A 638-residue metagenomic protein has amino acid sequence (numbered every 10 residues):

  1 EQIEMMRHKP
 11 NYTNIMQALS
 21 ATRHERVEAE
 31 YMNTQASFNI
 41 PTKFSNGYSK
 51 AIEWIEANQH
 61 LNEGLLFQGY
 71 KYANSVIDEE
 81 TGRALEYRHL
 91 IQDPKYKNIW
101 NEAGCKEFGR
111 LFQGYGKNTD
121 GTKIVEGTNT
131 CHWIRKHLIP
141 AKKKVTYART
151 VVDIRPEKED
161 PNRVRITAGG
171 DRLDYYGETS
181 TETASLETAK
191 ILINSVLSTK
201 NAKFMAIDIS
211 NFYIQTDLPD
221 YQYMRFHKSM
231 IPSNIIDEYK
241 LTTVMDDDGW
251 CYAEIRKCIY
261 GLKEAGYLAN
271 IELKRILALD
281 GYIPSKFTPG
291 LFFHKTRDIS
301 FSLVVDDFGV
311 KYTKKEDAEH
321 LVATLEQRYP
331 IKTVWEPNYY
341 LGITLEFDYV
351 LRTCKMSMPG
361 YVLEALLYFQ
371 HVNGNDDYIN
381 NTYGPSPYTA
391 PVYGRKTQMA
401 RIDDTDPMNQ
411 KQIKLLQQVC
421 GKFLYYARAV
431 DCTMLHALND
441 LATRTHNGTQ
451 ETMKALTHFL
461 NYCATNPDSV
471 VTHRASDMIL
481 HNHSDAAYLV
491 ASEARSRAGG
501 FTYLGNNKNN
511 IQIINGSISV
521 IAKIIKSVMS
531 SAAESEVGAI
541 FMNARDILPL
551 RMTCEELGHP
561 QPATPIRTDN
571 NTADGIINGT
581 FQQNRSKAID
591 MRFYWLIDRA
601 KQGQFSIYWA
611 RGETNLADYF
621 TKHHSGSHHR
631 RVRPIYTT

Functional and structural regions predicted by a protein language model:
Q2-T638: Long, low-complexity, charge-biased intrinsically disordered regions
